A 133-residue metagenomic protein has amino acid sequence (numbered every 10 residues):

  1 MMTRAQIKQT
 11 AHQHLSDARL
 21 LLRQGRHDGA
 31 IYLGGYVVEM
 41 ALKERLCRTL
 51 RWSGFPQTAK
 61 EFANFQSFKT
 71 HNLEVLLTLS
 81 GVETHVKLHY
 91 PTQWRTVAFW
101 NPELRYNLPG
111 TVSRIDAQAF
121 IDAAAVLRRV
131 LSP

Functional and structural regions predicted by a protein language model:
M1-P133: Terminal alpha-helical segments
